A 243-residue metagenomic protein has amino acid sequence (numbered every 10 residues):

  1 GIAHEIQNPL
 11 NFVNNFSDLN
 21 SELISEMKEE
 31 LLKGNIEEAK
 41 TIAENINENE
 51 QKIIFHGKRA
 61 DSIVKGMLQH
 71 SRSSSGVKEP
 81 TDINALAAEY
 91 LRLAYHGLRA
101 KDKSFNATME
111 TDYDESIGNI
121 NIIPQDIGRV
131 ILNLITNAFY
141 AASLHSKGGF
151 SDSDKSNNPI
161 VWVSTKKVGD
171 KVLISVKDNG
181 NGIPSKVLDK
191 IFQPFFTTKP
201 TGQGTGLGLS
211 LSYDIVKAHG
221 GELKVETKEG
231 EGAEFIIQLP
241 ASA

Functional and structural regions predicted by a protein language model:
E5-K58, V64, S74-K78, L98-F105 (+2 more regions): Histidine phosphotransfer helical core of two-component systems
A43-E50, V77-R92, E110: A conserved beta-strand-to-alpha-helix junction within the catalytic ATP-binding
I83, G182-K190, G204: Short helix N-cap motif at coil->helix boundaries in the Bergerat
S104-G118: Conserved catalytic submotifs in the C-terminal HATPase_c
G148-W162, K166-I174: Short beta-strand-loop-beta element adjacent to the nucleotide/active-site pocket used for signaling
G208-S212: Short alpha-helical Gxxx[C/S/T] motif in the catalytic ATP-binding
